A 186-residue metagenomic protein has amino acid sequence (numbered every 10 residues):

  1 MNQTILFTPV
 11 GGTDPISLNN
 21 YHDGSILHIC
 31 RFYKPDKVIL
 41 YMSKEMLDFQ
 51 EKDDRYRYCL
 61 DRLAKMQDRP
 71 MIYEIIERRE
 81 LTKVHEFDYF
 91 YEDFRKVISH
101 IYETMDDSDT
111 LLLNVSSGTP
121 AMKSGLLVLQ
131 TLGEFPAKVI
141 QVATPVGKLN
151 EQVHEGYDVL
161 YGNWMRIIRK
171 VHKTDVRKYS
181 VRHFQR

Functional and structural regions predicted by a protein language model:
M1-L112, A121-R186: Long, low-complexity, Lys/Arg-enriched
V115: Conserved SAM-binding loop
